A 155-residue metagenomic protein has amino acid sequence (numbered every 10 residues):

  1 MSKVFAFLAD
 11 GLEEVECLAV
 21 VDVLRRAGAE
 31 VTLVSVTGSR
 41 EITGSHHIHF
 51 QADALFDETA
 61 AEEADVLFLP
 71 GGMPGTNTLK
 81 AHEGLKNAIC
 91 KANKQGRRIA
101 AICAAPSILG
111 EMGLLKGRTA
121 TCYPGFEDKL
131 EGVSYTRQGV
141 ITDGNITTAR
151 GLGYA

Functional and structural regions predicted by a protein language model:
K3-A6, L12, V23-S39, A52-A155: Active-site-adjacent pocket-lining segments in enzyme domains
T43-G44: Acidic surface patches and DE-rich sequence motifs
H47: Conserved phosphate/oxyanion-binding catalytic-loop motifs
